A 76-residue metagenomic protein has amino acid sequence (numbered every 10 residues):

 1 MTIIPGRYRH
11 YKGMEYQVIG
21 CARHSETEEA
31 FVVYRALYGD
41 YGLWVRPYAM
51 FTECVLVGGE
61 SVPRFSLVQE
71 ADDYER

Functional and structural regions predicted by a protein language model:
M1-R76: Mixed-charge, low-complexity intrinsically disordered regions
